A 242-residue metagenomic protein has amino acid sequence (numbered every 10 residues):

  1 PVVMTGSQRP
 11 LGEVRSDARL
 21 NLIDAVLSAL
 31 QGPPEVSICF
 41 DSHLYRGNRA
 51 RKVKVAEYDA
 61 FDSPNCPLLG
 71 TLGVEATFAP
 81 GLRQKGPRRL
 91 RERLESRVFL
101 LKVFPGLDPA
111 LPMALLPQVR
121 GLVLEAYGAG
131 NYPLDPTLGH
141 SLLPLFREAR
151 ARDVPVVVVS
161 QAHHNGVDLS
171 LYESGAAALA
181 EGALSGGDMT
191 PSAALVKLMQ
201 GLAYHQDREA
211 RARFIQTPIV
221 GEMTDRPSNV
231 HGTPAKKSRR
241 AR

Functional and structural regions predicted by a protein language model:
P1, Q31-E35, F40-D41, E95-V98 (+2 more regions): Short coil/turn connectors at secondary-structure junctions
P1-M4, A110-L116, A126, L145-A151: N-terminal small/polar loop signature for handling phosphorylated ligands or for N-terminal nucleophile
P1-P10, A177-G182: Glycine/charged-rich beta-loop-alpha catalytic/anionic-binding loops adjacent to active sites
V3-G6, S37-D41, K102, E125 (+1 more regions): Short beta-strand segments
M4-G73: Internal gly/pro-rich beta-alpha loop/helix module that stabilizes soluble enzyme cofactors or their anionic handles
A18-N21, D108, L142: Amphipathic coiled-coil/heptad-repeat helices and related helical stalk/stem segments that mediate oligomerization
R46-D135, P218-R242: Accessory alpha-helical/coil subdomains and C-terminal extensions that flank or cap enzyme catalytic cores
A129-R242: C-terminal non-catalytic interaction/assembly regions of soluble proteins
